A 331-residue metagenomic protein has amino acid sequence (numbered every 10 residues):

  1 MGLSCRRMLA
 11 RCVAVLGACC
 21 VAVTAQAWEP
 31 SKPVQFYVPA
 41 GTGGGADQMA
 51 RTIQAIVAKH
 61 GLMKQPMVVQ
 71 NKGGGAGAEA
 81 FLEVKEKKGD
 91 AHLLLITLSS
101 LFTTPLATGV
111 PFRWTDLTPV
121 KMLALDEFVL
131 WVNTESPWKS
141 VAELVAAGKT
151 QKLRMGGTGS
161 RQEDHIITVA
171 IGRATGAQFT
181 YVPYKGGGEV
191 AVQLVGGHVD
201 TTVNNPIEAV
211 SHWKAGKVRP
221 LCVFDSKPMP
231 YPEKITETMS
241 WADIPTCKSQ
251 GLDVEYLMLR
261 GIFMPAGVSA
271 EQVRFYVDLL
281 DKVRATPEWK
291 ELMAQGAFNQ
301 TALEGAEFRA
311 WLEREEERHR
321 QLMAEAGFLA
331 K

Functional and structural regions predicted by a protein language model:
M1-L16: Bacterial N-terminal signal peptides that target proteins for export
C20-T24: N-terminal signal peptide c-region/cleavage motif recognized by signal peptidases
A27-D116, K152, G176-N205, H212 (+2 more regions): N-terminal (or domain-start) structured segment
S31-P33, K214, A270-K331: An extracytoplasmic/periplasmic, membrane-proximal ligand-sensing/linker region
G73, V145, G156-S160, D164-D243: Ligand-binding pocket segment of bilobal, Venus flytrap-like solute-binding proteins
E83-H92, P105-E189, C247-S249, L259-L292: Hinge/capping helix and adjacent helix->loop/strand transition within the periplasmic-binding protein
L125, A209-A285, R314-E317: C-terminal lobe and pocket-closing loops of periplasmic/extracytoplasmic Venus-flytrap solute-binding proteins
